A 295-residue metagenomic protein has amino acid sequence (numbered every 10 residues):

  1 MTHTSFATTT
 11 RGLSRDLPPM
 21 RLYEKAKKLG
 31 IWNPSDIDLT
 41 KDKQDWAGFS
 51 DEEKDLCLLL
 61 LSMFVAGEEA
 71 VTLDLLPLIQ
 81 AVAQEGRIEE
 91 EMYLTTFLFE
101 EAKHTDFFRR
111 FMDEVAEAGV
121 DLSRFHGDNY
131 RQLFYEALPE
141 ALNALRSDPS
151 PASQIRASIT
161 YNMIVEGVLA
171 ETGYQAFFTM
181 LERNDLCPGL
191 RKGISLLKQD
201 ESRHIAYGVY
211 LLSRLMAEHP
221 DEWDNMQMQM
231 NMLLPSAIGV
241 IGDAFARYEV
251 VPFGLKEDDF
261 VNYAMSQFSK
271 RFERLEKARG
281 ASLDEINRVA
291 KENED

Functional and structural regions predicted by a protein language model:
M1-D295: Non-heme di-metal
